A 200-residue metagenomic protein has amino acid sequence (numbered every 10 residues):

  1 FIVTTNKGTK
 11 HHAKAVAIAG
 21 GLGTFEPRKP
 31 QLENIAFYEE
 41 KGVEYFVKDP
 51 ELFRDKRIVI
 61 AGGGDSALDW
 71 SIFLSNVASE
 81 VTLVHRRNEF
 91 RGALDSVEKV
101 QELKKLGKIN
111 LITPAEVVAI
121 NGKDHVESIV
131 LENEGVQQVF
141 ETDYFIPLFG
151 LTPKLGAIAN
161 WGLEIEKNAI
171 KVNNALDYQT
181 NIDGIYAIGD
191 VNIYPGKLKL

Functional and structural regions predicted by a protein language model:
F1-T5, K10-A13, N76-N174: A Rossmann-like FAD-binding core segment of flavoenzymes
A17, E44, V59, T82-V84 (+2 more regions): Hydrophobic/aromatic beta-strand patches that form the interior of the parallel beta-sheet core in alpha/beta enzyme
A19-G21, E26, A61, I146-F149 (+2 more regions): Short, well-ordered coil/turn residues at beta-beta hairpins and beta-strand->alpha-helix junctions within
L22-V77, N173-A175: Glycine-rich dinucleotide-binding loop and its adjacent helix/turn
E26-P27, D69, R91, L155-G156 (+1 more regions): Glycine/Thr-rich phosphate-binding loops of Rossmann-like dinucleotide-binding domains
Q31-L52, L148-K199: FAD-site-proximal beta/loop scaffold in flavoenzymes
R54-K56, P114, I182: Phosphate-coordination loops involved in phosphoryl transfer and adenosine-cofactor binding
G63, R86-N88, D190: Cofactor-binding loop segments of dinucleotide-utilizing enzymes, especially the Rossmann-like FAD- and NAD(P)+-binding
